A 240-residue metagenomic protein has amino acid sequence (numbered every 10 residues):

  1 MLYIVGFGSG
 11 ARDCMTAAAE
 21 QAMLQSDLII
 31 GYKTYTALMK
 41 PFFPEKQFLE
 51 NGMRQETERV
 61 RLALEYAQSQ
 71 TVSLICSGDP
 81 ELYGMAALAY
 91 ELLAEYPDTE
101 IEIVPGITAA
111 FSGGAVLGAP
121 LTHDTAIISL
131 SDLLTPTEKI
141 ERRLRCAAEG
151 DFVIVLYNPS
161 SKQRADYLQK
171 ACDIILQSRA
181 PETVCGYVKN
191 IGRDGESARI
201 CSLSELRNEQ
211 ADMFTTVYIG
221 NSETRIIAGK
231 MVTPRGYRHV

Functional and structural regions predicted by a protein language model:
M1-I101, S112: Class I S-adenosyl-L-methionine
L2-I4, V72, E149-V240: A contiguous loop/helix-start segment that scaffolds small-molecule binding in enzyme catalytic cores
F7-A11, Y32-T34, N51-M53, S77-D79 (+7 more regions): Fold-independent oxyanion-binding glycine-rich loops and adjacent beta-strand/coil segments at enzyme active sites
G8-C14, T135-T137, R199-C201: Short gly/ser/thr-rich secondary-structure transition/capping motifs
L28, E65-Q68, A94, A119-T122 (+4 more regions): Generic secondary-structure signature for well-ordered alpha-helical cores
G84-G150: Class I SAM-dependent methyltransferase SAM-binding "motif I" and its flanking Rossmann-like core
